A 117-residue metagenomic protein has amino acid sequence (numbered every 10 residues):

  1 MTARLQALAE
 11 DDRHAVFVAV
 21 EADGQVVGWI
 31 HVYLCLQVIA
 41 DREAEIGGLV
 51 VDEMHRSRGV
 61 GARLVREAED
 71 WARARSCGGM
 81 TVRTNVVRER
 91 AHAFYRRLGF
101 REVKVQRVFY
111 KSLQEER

Functional and structural regions predicted by a protein language model:
M1-R42, G47, D52, V65-E67 (+1 more regions): Acetyl-CoA-dependent GNAT
R42, R58, A74-G78: Short coil/turn segments at alpha/beta junctions that flank glycine-rich nucleotide-binding fingerprints
G48-V51, S57-D70, A93-R97: Conserved acetyl-CoA-binding loop-helix of GNAT-fold acetyltransferases
R56, V82-A91, Y110-Q114: Conserved beta-strand-loop-alpha-helix junction that forms the acyl-donor binding cleft
V65, A72-T84: Conserved GNAT acetyl-CoA-binding A-motif
D70, R101, R107-R117: Terminal substrate-recognition subdomain of acyl/acetyltransferases
C77, R96-V105: Conserved acetyl-CoA-binding loop of GNAT-fold acetyltransferases
